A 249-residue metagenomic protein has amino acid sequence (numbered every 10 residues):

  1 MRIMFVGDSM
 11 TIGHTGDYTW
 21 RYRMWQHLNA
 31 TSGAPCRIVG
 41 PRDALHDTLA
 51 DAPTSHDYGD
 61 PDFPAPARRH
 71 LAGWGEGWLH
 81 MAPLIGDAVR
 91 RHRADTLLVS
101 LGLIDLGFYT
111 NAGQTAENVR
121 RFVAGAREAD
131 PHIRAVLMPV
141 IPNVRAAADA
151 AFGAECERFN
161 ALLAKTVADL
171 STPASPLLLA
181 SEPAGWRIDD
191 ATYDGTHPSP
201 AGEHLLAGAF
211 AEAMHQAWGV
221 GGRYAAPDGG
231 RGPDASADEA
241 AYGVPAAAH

Functional and structural regions predicted by a protein language model:
M1-R2, T31-R37, H92-L97, D130-V136 (+1 more regions): Loop/turn elements at helix/coil->beta-strand transitions in domains of secreted/extracellular proteins
M4, G13-E117: Conserved SGNH/GDSL esterase-like catalytic core that processes O-acyl groups on lipids and polysaccharides
V6, M81, A191-A247: Histidine-centered active-site loop/cap adjacent to the catalytic His in serine esterases/O-acetyl transfer systems
S9-G13, R42-T48, L103-F108, I141-A146 (+2 more regions): Solvent-exposed loop/turn segments at secondary-structure junctions within structured extracellular/periplasmic domains
T11, W25, N29-G33, R90-R93 (+5 more regions): Sec-exported extracytoplasmic/periplasmic mature domains
L98-G107, A124-R158, S181-A184: Active-site segments of SGNH/GDSL-like serine hydrolases that catalyze O-acetyl group transfer/hydrolysis on lipids
G107-F122, A147-F159, T192-A201: Active-site cleft segment of glycoside hydrolase catalytic domains centered on the general acid/base Glu
P142-S181, P200-H204: Substrate-gating cap/lid alpha-helix
